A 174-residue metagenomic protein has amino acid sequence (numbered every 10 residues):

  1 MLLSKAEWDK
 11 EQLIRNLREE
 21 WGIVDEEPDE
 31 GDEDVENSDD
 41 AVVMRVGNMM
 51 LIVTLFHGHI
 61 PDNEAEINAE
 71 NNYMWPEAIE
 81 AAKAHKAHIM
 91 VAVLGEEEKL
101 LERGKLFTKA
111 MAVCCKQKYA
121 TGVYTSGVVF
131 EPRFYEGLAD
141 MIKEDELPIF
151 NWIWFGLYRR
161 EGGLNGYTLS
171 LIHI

Functional and structural regions predicted by a protein language model:
M1-S4, I89-V91: Short cationic amphipathic helices and targeting signals
A6-I79: N-terminal low-complexity, intrinsically disordered segments
E11-R15, E19, E136, D140 (+1 more regions): Polar/charged alpha-helical tracts
D34-D40, Y124-F130, R159-E161: Low-complexity, flexible helical/coil segments
A41-G47, V129-E136, G163-T168: Noncatalytic linker/hinge segments flanking ATPase motor cores
F56-W154: Internal, hydrophobic cores of structured domains that mediate oligomerization or house catalytic pockets within large
V93, Y158-S170: Long, hydrophobic alpha/beta structural blocks
I172-I174: Conserved small/polar residues in nucleotide/adenosyl-binding loops
